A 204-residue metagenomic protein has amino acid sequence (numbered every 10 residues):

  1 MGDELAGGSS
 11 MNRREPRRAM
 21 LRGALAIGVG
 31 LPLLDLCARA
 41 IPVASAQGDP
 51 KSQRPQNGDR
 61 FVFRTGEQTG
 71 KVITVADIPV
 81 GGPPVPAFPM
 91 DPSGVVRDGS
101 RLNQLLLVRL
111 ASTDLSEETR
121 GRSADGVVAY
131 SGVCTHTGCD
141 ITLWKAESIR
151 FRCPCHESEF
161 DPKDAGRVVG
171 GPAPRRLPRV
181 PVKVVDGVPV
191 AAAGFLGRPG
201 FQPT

Functional and structural regions predicted by a protein language model:
M1-E15: N-terminal secretory signal peptides
R13-A19, V29-R54: N-terminal twin-arginine translocation
R22-L25: Internal alpha-helical transmembrane segments of multi-pass membrane proteins, especially GPCRs
A44-V133, G138-L143, V184-T204: N-terminal pre-ligand scaffold of iron-sulfur
G121-R122, I149, V168, K183: Structured, non-membrane catalytic/scaffold regions adjacent to prosthetic-group chemistry
T135-R176: Acidic, glycine-rich flexible loop segments
F160-F201: Short Fe-S-cluster ligation motifs
